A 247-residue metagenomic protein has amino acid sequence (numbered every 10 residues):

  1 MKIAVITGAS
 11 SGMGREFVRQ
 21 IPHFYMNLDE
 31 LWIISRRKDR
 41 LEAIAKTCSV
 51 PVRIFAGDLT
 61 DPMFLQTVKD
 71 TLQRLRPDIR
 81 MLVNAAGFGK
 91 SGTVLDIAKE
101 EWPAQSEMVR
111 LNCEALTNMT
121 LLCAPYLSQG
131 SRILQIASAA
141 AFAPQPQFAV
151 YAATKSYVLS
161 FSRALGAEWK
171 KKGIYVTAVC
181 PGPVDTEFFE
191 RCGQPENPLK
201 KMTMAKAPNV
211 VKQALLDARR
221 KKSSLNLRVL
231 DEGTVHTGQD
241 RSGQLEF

Functional and structural regions predicted by a protein language model:
S10-S11: Conserved glycine-rich cofactor-binding loop
P22-A43: Conserved glycine-rich Rossmann-like NAD(P)H-binding loop of the short-chain dehydrogenase/reductase
F24-Y25, Y126, A143, A164-I174: Active-site-adjacent segment of SDR/Rossmann-fold oxidoreductases
Q73, P77, G87-S106, Q147: Conserved mid-core segment of classical short-chain dehydrogenase/reductases
T120, T154: Active-site helix of classical SDR
S138: Residue(s) in the substrate-gating loop at a strand-loop-helix junction that position the organic substrate next
A178, Q194-V235: C-terminal helical subdomain
